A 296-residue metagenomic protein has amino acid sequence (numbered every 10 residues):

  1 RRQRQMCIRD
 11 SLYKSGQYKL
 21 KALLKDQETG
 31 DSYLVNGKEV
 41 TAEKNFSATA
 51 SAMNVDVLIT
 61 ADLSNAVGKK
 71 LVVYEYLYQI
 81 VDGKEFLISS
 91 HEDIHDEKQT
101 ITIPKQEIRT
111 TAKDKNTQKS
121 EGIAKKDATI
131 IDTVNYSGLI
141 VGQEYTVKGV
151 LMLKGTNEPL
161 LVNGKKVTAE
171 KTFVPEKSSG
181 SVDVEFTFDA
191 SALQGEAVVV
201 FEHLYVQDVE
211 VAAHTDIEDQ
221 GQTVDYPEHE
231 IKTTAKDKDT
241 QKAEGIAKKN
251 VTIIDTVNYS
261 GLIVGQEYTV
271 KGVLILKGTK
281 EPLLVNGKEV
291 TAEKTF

Functional and structural regions predicted by a protein language model:
R2-I8: Short, small-residue-biased leader/transition segments that mark boundaries at the very start of proteins
E43, K84-Q106, E210-H229: Short beta-strand elements
E43-V55, E170-V182, L284-K288, K294-F296: Short proline/glycine- and polar residue-rich coil/turn motifs
M53-L63, T133, S181-A190, T256 (+1 more regions): Exposed aromatic-hydrophobic patches
A61-V73, F188-V200: Short glycine/proline/serine/threonine-rich loop/turn segments at secondary-structure transition edges
I80-I88, N157, V206-A212, T279-K280: Short, solvent-exposed loop/turn segments at the edges of extracellular beta-sandwich modules
K115-F173, K232-F296: Thr-biased low-complexity repeat/linker tracts and other Thr-enriched repetitive architectures
